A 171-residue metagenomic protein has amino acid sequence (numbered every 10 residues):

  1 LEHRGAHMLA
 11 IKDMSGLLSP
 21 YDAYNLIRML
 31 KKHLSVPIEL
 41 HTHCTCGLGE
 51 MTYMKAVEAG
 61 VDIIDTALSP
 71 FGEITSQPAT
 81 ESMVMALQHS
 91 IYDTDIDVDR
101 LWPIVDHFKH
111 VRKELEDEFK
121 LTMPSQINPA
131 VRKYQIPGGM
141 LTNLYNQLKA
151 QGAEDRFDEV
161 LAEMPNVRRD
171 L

Functional and structural regions predicted by a protein language model:
L1-L171: Catalytic cores and adjacent flexible loops of soluble metabolic enzymes that perform enolate/carbanion chemistry on
